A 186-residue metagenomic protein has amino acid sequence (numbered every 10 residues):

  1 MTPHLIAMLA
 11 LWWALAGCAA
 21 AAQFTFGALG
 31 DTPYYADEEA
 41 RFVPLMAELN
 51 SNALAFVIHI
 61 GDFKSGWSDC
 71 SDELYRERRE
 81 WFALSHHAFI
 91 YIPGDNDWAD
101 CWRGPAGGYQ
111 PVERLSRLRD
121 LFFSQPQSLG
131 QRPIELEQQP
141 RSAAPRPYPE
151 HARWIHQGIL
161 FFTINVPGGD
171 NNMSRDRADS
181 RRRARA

Functional and structural regions predicted by a protein language model:
M1-L5: Positively charged n-region of N-terminal signal peptides that target proteins for export
I6-A16: Bacterial N-terminal signal peptides
L11, F24-T25, A152: Residue-level detector of short, conserved catalytic/binding motifs and their immediate flanks
A16-A20, A152-I155: Short boundary motifs at domain starts and secondary-structure transition points
C18-L74: N-terminal active-site segment of His-dependent metallophosphoesterases
D69, E73-R185: Extended active-site neighborhood of metal-dependent phosphoesterases/phosphodiesterases
